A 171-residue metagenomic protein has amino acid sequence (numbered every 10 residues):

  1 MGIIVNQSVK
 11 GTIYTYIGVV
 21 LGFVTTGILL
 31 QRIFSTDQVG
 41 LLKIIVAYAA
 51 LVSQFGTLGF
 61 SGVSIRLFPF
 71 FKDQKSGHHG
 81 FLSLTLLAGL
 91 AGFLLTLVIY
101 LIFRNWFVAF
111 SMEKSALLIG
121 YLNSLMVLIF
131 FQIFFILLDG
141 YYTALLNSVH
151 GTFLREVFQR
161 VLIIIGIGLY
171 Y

Functional and structural regions predicted by a protein language model:
I3-G62, F93, L97-Y100, L128: Signature of the first transmembrane helix
V5, V9, K43, S76-L90 (+1 more regions): Interfacial transmembrane-helix starts/ends
I17-G18, L87-Y171: Hydrophobic transmembrane helix module of multi-pass membrane transport proteins
V24, V63, F134-L138: Transmembrane alpha-helix boundary/hinge residues in polytopic small-molecule transporters
G27, T57-D73, A144: Helix-loop junctions and terminal segments of transmembrane helices in multi-pass membrane transport/translocation
F34-Q38, P69, D73, N147: A helix-boundary/kink motif common to multi-pass secondary transporters, especially Major Facilitator Superfamily
D37-G40, H79, S83, I119 (+1 more regions): Residues that define the loop-to-transmembrane-helix transition and helix capping in multi-pass membrane transporters
